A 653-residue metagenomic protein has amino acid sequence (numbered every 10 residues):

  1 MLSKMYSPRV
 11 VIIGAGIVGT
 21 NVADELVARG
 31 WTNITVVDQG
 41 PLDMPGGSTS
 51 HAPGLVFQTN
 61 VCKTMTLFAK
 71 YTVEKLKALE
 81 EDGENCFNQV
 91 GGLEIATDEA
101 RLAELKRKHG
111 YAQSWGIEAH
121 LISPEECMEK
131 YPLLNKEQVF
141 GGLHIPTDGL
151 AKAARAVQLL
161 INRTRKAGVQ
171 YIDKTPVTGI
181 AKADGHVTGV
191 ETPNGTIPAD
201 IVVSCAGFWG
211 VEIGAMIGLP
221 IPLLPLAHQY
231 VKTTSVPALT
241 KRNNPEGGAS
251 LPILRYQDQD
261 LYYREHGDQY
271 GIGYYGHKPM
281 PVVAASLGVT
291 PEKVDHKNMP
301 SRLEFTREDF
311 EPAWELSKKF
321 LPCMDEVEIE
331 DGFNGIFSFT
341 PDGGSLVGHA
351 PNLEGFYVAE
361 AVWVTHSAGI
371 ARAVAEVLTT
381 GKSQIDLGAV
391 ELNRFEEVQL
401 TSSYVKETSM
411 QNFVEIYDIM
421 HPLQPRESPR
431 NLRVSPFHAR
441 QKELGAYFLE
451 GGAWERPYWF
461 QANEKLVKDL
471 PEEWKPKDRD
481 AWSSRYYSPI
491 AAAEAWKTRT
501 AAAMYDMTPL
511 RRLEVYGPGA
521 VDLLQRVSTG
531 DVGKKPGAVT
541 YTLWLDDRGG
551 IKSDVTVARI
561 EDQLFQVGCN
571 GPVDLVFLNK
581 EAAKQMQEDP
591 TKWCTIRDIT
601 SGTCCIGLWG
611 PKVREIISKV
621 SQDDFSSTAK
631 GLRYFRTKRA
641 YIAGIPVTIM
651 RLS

Functional and structural regions predicted by a protein language model:
Y6-P8, E191-I201: Core beta-strand elements of the Rossmann-like FAD/NAD(P) dinucleotide-binding domain in flavoenzyme oxidoreductases
Y6-T35: N-terminal Rossmann-like FAD-binding beta1-loop-alpha1 element of flavoenzymes
V27-T49: Glycine-rich FAD pyrophosphate-binding loop
P53-K130, D258-Y263, G267-G273, K297 (+3 more regions): Dinucleotide-binding Rossmann-like beta1-alpha1 core, especially the glycine-rich loop that anchors the ADP
K75-L79, G83, N88, T97-D173 (+5 more regions): Flavin (FAD/FMN) cofactor-binding and adjacent substrate-gating region of FAD-dependent oxidoreductase domains
S204-G218: Flavin (primarily FAD) binding-site architecture
D258, V283-A285, V289, K293-L432: C-terminal catalytic lobe of FAD-dependent flavoproteins
D386, E396-S653: Glycine/proline-enriched, intrinsically flexible loops and inter-domain linkers
